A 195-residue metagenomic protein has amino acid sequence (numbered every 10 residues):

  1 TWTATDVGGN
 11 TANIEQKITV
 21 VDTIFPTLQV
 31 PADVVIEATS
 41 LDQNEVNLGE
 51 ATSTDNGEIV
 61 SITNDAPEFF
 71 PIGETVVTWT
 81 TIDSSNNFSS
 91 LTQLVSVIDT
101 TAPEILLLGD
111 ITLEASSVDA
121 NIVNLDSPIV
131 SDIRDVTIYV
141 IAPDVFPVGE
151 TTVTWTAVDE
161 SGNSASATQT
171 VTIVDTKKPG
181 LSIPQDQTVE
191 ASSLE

Functional and structural regions predicted by a protein language model:
T1-E195: Proline-threonine-serine-rich low-complexity tracts
